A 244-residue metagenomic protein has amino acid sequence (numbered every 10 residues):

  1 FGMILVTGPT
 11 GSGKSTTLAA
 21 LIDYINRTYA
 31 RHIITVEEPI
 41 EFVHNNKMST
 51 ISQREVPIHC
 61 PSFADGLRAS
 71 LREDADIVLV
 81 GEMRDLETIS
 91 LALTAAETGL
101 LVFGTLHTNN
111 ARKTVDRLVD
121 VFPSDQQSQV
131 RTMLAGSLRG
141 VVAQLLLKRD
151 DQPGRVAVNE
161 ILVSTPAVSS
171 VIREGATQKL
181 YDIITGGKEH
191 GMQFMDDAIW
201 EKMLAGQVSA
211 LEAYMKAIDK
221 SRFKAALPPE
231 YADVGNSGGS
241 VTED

Functional and structural regions predicted by a protein language model:
F1-D244: Short, flexible helix-loop junctions that flank or precede catalytic/ligand sites
